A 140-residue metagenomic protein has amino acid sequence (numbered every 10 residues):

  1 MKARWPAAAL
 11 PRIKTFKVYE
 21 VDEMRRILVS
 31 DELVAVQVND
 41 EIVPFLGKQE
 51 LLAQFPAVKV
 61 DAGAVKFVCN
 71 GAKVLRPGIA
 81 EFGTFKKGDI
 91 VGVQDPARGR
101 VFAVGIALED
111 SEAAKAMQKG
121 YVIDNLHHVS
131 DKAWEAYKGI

Functional and structural regions predicted by a protein language model:
M1-R25, V29-A80, T84-K87, V93-I140: Beta-strand/loop-dominated core regions that host nucleotide or nucleotide-derived cofactor-binding catalytic loops
